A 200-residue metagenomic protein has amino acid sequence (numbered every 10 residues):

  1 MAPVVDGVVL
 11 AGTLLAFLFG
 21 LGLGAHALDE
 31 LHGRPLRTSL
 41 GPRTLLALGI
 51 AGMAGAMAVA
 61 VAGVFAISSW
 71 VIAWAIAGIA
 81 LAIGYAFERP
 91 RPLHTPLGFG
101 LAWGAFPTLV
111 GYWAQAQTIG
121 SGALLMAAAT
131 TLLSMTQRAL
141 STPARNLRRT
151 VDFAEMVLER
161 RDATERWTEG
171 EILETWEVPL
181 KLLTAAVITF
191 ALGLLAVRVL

Functional and structural regions predicted by a protein language model:
M1, G100-A105, L183-L192: The first (N-terminal) embedded transmembrane alpha-helix
M1-L14, A56-W74, P107-A128, G193-L200: Helix-coil boundary and interhelical linker segments in multi-pass alpha-helical membrane proteins
A16-A54: Aspartate-rich (DDxxD/NDxxD/DxxxD) Mg2+/diphosphate-binding motifs and their adjoining helix-loop segments
L18-G24, A77-F87, P107, A127-R138: Alpha-helical transmembrane segments and their membrane-interface exit regions
L23-R37, A80-H94, R138-N146: C-terminal ends of transmembrane helices
T44-Q115: Intramembrane alpha-helical segments
Q137-D162: Juxtamembrane non-transmembrane "cap" segments at the membrane-aqueous interface of multi-pass membrane proteins
T175-V199: Final/C-terminal transmembrane alpha-helix of multipass membrane proteins
